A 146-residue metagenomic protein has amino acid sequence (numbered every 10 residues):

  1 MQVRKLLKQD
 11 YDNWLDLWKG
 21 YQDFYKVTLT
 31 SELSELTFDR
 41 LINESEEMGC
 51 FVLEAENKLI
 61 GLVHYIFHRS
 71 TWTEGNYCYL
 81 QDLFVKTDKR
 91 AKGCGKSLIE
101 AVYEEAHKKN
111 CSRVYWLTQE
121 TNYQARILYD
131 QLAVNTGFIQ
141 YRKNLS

Functional and structural regions predicted by a protein language model:
Q2-D16: A short beta-loop-alpha structural element at the N-terminal edge of CoA-dependent acyl/N-acetyltransferase catalytic
W18-R40: Conserved GNAT-fold acetyl-CoA-binding loop/helix
I42-V52, Y79: A short helix-loop-beta-strand connector motif used in the catalytic cores of GNAT acetyltransferases and, in some
E47, K58-G61, Q124: Glycine-rich acetyl-CoA-binding "A-motif" of GNAT/NAT acetyltransferases
V52, K58-F67: Conserved beta-strand in the GNAT
K89, G93-A101: Conserved acetyl-CoA pyrophosphate-binding loop and the N-cap/start of the following alpha-helix in GNAT-like
K96, E120-I139: Conserved active-site alpha-helix within GNAT-family acetyltransferase domains
H107-L117: Conserved GNAT acetyl-CoA-binding A-motif
